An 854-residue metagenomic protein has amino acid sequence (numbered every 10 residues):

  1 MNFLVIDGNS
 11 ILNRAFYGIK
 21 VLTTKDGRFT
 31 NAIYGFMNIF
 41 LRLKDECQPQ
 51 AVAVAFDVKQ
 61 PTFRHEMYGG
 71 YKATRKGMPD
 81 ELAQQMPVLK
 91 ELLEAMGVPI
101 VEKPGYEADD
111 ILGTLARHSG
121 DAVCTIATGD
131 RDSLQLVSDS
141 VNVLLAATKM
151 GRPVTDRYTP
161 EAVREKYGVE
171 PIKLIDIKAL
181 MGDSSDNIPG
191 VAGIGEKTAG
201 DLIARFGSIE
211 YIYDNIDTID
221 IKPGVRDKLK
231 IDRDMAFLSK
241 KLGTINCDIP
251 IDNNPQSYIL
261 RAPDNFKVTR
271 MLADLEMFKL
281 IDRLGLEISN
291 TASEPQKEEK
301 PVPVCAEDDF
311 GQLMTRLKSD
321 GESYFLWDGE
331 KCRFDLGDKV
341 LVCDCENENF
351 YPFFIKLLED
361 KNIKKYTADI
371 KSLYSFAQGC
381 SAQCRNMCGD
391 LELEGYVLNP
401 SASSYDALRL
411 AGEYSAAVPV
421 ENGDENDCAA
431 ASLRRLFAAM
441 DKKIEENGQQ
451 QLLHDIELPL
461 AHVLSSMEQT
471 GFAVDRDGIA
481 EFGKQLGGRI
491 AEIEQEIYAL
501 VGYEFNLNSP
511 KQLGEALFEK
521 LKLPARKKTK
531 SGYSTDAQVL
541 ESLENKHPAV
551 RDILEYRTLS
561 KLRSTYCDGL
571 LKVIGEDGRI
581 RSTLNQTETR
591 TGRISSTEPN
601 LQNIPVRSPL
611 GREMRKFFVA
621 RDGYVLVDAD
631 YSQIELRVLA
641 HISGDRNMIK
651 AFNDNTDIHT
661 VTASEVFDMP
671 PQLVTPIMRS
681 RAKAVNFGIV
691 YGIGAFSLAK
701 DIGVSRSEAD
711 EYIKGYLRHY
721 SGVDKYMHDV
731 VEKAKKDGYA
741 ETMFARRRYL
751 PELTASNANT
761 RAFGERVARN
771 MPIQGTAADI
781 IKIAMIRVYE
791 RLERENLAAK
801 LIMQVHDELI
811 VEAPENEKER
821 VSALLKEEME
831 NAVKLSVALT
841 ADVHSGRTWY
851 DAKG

Functional and structural regions predicted by a protein language model:
F3-L4, G8, R14-A51, G69-G70 (+5 more regions): Conserved RNase H-like, two-metal-ion catalytic cores of nucleic-acid enzymes
T23, A73-P250: Extended two-metal-dependent nuclease catalytic cores across DNA- and RNA-processing enzymes
P99, M150-K178, S185, Q296-V302 (+3 more regions): Active-site-proximal helix-loop-helix substrate-binding element of RNase H-like nuclease domains
D232-E346, E359, I363-A368, C428-V606 (+7 more regions): Conserved "right-hand" nucleotidyltransferase catalytic core of DNA-directed polymerases
L336-D338, E392-E421, D427-S432, Q586-P671: Function-dense linear segments that define catalytic or interfacial modules in macromolecule-processing proteins
I444-I456, L460, I780, A784-V805 (+1 more regions): Active-site palm subdomain of RNA-directed nucleic acid polymerases
Q469, C567, D577, R581-S582 (+4 more regions): Conserved catalytic core of nucleic-acid polymerases
G488-Q495, A499-R551, R718-R766, N770-P772 (+2 more regions): C-terminal polymerase-core module
